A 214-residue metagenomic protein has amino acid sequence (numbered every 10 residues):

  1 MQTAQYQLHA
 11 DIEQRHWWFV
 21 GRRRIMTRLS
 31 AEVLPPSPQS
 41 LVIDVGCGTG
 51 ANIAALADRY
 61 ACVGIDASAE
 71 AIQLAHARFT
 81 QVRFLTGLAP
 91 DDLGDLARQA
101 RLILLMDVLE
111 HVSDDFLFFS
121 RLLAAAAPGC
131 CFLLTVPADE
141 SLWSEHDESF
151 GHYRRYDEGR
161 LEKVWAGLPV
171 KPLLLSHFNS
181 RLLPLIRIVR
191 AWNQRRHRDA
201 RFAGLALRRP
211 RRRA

Functional and structural regions predicted by a protein language model:
M1-M106, F116-F119: Conserved N-terminal segment of class I S-adenosyl-L-methionine
A10, F132-V164: Short, glycine-/aromatic-enriched active-site segment of Class I SAM-dependent methyltransferases
A51, L182-A214: A C-terminal cap/extension of S-adenosyl-L-methionine-dependent methyltransferases that defines the acceptor-substrate
A57, T80, S113, A127 (+2 more regions): Short conserved AdoMet
M106-L109, T135: Residues lining the SAM
L117-C131: A short glycine-rich, Lys/Arg-flanked "PGG" loop and its adjoining helix->strand segment in the class I
V170-S180: Conserved S-adenosyl-L-methionine
